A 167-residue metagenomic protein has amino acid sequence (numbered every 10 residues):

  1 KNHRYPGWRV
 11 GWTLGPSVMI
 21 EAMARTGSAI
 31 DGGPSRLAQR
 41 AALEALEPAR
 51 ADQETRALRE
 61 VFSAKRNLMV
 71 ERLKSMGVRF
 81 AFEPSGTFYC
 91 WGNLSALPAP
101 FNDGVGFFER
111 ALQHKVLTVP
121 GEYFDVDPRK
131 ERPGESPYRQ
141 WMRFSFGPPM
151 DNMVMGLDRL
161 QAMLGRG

Functional and structural regions predicted by a protein language model:
K1-G167: PLP-dependent class I/II
